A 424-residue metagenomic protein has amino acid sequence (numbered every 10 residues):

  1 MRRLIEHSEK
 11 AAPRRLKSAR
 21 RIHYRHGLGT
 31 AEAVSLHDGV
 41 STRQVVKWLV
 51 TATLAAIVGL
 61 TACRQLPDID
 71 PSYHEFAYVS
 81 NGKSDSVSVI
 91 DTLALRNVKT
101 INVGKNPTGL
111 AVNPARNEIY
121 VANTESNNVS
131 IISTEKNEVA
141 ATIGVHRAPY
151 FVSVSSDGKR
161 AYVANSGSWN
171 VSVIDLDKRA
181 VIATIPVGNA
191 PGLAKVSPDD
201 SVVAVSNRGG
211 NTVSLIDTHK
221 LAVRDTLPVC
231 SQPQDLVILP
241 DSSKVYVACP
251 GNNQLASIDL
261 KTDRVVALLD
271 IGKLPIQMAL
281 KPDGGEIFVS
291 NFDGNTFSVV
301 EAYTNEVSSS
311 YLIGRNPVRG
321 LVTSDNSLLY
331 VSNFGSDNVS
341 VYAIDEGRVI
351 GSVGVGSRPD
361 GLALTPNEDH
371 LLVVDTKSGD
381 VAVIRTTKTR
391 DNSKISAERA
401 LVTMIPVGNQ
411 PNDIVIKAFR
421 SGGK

Functional and structural regions predicted by a protein language model:
M1-H7: N-terminal acidic, proline/glycine-rich, low-complexity intrinsically disordered segments
R2, R15-I22, A31-L36, S41: Short, low-complexity intrinsically disordered segments enriched in A/P/G/S/L with frequent Arg, especially at protein
H7, H23-Y24: Intrinsic-disorder-associated, low-complexity terminal segments enriched in Asp/Asn/His/Tyr and depleted of Lys/Arg
A11: A cross-kingdom feature strongest in bacterial/archaeal respiratory oxidoreductases
G27-G29, G39, G59: Residue-identity detector for glycine
W48-G59: Bacterial N-terminal signal peptides
V58-K424: Predominantly soluble domains enriched in secretory-pathway, periplasmic, or organellar proteins
